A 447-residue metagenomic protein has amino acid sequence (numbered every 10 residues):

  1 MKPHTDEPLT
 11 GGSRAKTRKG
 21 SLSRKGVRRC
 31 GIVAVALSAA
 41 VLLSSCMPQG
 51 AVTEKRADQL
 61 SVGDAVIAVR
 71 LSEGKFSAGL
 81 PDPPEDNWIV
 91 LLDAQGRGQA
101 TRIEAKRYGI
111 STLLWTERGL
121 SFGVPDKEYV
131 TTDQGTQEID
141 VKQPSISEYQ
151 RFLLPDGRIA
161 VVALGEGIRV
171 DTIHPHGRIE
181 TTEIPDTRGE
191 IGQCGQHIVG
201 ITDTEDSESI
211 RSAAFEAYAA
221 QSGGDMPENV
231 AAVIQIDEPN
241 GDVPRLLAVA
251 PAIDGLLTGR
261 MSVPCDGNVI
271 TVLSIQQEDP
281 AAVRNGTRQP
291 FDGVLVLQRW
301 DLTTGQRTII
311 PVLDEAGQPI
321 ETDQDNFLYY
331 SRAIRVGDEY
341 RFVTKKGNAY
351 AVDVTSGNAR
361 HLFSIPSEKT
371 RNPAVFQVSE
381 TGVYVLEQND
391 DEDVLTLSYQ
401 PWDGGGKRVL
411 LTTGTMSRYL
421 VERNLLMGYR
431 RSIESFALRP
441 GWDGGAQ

Functional and structural regions predicted by a protein language model:
K2-P3, G31-V170, G428-Q447: N-terminal "mature head" segments of proteins
P3-D6, T10-G11: Cleavable N-terminal export/targeting peptides
K16-L37: N-terminal export and membrane-targeting signals
P48, G79-Y108, V124-I146, A163-D186 (+5 more regions): Surface-exposed loop/turn elements that mediate protein-protein interactions on large endomembrane-trafficking
T53-D58, E104-E117, P144-D156, I184-Q196 (+4 more regions): Repeated scaffold domains used in trafficking and secretory/extracellular systems, primarily beta-propellers
Q59-D82, T112-P125, Q150-L164, E190-G223 (+3 more regions): Short beta-strand elements that form the blades of beta-propeller/WD-repeat-like and other beta-sheet-rich scaffold
N372-T396: C-terminal hydrophobic structural anchor segments that stabilize assembly/packing rather than catalytic chemistry
